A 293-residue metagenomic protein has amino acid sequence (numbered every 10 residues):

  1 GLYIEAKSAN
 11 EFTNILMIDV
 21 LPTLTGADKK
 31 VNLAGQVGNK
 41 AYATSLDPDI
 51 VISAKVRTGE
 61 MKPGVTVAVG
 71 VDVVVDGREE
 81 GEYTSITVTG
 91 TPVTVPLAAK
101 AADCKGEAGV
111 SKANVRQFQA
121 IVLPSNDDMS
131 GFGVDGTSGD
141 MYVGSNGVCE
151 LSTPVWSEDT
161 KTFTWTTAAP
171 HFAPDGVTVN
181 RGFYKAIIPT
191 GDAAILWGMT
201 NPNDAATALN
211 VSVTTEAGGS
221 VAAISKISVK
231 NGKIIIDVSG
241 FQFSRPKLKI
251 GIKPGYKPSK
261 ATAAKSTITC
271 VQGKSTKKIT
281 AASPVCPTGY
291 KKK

Functional and structural regions predicted by a protein language model:
G1-T267: Extended, non-transmembrane interaction/recognition domains
K260-K293: Mature, structured domains enriched in cysteine- and short glycine motifs
